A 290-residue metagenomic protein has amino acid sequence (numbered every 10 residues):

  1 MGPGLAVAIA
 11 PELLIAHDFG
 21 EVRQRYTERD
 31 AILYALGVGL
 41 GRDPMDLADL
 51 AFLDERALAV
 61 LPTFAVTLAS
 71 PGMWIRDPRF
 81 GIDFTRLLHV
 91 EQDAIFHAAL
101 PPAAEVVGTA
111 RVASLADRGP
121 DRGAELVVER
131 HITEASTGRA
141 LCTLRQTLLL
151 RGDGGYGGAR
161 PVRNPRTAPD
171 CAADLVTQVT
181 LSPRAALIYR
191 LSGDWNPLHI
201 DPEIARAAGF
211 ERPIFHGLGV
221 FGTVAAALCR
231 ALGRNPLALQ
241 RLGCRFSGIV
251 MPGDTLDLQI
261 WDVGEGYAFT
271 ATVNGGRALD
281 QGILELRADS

Functional and structural regions predicted by a protein language model:
G2-E105, A288: Hydrophobic, proline/glycine-rich low-complexity stretches
G2-G20, S70, L87-T177, V250-G253 (+1 more regions): HotDog/MaoC-like acyl-thioester-processing domains
A6-L53, N164-V220, A227-R230: A contiguous, surface-exposed recognition patch within enzymatic or periplasmic domains that forms
D18, R25, D49-F52, A59-A65 (+14 more regions): Residue-level preference for alpha-helix termini and adjacent loops
T27, T67-W74, T147-D153, L181-L191: Phosphate-binding glycine-rich loops and adjacent basic patches that engage nucleotide phosphates, nucleic-acid
A35, G39, F64-A65, R111 (+4 more regions): Residue-level recognition of well-ordered secondary-structure positions
E203-A278, I283: Catalytic-pocket segment enriched in acidic/His residues
